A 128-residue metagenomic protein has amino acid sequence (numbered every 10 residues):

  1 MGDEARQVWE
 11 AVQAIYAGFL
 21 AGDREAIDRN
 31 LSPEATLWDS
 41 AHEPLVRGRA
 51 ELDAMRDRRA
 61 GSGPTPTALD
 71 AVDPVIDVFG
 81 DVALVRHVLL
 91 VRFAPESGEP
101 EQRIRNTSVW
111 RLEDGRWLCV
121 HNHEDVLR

Functional and structural regions predicted by a protein language model:
A5-W9, R24-V78, E101: A solvent-exposed, acidic/Ser-Thr-rich amphipathic alpha-helical stretch
V78-V91: A short hydrophobic beta-strand element
R92-P100: Short, cysteine-centered beta-strand-loop-beta hairpins and adjacent loop/turn segments enriched in charged/polar
R103-R128: Short beta-strand edge/turn micro-motifs at domain boundaries
